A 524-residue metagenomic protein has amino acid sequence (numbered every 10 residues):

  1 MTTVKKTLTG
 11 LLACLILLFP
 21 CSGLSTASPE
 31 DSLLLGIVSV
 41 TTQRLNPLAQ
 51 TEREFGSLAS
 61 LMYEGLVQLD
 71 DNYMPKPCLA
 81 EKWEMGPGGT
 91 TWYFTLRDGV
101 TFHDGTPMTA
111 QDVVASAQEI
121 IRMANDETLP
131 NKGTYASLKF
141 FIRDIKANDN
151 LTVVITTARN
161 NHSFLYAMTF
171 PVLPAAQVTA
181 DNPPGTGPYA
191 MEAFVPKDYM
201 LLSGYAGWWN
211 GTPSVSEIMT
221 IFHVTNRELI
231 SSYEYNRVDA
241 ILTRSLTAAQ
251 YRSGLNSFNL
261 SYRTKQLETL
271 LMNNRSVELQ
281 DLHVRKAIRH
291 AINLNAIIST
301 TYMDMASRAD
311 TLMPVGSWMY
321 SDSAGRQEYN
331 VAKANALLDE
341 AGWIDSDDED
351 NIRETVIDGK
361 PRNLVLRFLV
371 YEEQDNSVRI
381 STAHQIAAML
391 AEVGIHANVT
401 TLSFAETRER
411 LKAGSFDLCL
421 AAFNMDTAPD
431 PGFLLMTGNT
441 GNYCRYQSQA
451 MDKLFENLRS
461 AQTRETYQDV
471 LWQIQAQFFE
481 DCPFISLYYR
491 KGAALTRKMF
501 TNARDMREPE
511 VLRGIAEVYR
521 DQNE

Functional and structural regions predicted by a protein language model:
G36-P87, Q118, P184: N-terminal lobe/hinge region of extracytoplasmic solute-binding protein
V38-A59, L79-A80, T106, S163-L173 (+2 more regions): A structural "hinge/loop" feature
E81-D126, E278: Aromatic- and charge-enriched surface segment that lines or borders ligand/interaction sites
T95, P130-Q177: Surface-exposed binding/hinge segments that line and control ligand-binding clefts or catalytic entry sites
R159-E217, F222-E228, V331-A336, E340: Gly/Pro-rich hinge or "lid" segments in bacterial periplasmic/extracellular proteins
A206-Y251, H396-N398: Ligand-site clamp/hinge motif
Q280-A387, Q473: Append "and occasionally in soluble cytosolic enzymes with long acidic Gly/Pro-rich linkers
A291-G325, V378-A387, T407-E524: Detector for C-terminal structural segments
